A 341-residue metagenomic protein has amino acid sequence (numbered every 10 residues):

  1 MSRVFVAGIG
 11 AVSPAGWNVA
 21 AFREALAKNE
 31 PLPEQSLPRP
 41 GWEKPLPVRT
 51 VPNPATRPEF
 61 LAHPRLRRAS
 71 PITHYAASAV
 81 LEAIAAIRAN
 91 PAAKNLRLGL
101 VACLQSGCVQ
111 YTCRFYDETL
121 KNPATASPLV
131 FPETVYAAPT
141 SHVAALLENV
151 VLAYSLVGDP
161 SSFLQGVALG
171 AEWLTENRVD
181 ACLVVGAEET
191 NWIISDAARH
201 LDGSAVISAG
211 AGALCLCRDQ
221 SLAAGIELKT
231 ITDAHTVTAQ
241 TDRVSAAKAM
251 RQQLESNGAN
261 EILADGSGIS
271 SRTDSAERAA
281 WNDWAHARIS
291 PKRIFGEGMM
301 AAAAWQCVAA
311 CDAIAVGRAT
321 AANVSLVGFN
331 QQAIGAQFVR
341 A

Functional and structural regions predicted by a protein language model:
M1-S155, L164, E172-E176, A187-A341: Conserved "HGTGT" condensation-loop signature of ketosynthase/thiolase-family condensing enzymes that catalyze
L169: Internal active-site segments that recognize and position negatively charged phosphoryl groups and nucleotide moieties
